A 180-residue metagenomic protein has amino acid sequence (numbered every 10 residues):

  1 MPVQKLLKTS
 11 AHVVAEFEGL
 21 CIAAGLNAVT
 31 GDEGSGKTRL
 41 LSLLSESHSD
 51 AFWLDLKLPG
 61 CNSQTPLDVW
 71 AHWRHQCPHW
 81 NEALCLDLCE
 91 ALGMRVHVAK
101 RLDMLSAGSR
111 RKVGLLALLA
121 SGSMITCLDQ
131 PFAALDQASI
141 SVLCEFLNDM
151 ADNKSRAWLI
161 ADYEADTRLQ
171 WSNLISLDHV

Functional and structural regions predicted by a protein language model:
L26-H75, D166-T167: ABC ATPase nucleotide-binding domain signature region
A83-H97: Conserved ABC ATPase "signature" region
R101-R110: Conserved ABC ATPase signature
L115: Hydrophobic anchor residue at the start of the ABC signature
L119-I125: A short, proline-enriched helix->beta-strand linker immediately N-terminal to the Walker B motif in ABC-type P-loop
D129, L135-I140: ABC-family nucleotide-binding domains
V142-L147: Conserved hydrophobic alpha-helix in the ABC-type ATPase nucleotide-binding domain
I160-E164: H-loop/switch region of ABC-family ATPase nucleotide-binding domains
